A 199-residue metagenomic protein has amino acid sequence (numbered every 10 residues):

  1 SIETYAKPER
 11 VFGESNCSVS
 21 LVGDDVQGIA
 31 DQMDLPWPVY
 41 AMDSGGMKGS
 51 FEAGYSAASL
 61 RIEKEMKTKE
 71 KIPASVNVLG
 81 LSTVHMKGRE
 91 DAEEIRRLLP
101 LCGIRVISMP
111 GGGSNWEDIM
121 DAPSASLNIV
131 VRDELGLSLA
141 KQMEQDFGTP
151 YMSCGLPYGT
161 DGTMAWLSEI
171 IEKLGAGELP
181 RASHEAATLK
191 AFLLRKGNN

Functional and structural regions predicted by a protein language model:
S1-N199: An N-terminal assembly and electron-transfer interface module characteristic of large anaerobic redox and radical
